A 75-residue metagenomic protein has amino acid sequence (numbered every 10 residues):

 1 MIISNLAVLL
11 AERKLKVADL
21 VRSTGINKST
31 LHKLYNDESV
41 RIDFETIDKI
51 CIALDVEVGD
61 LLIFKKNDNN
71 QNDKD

Functional and structural regions predicted by a protein language model:
M1-A18: A short, Lys/Arg-rich alpha-helix, primarily the initiator
V8, K33, L62-D75: Short, charged recognition helix plus adjacent turn of helix-turn-helix-like nucleic-acid-binding domains
L10, V21, C51: The alpha-helix within a helix-turn-helix
L15-K33: Short alpha-helical DNA-recognition segment
R22, N36, I63: Phosphate-coordinating loops and pocket residues in cytosolic domains that bind phosphorylated ligands
N27, E38, K65-D68: The DNA-recognition helices of helix-turn-helix-type DNA-binding domains
E38-K49: Short, basic-rich loop-to-helix N-cap that marks the start of a DNA-contacting helix
